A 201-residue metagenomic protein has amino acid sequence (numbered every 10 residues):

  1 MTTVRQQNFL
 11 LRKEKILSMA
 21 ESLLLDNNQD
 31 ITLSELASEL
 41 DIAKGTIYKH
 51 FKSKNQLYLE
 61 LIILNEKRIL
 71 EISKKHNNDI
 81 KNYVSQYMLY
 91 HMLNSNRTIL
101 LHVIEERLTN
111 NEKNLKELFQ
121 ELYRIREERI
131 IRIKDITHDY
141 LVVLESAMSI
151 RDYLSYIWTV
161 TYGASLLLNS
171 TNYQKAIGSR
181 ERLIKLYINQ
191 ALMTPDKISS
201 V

Functional and structural regions predicted by a protein language model:
M1, V84-S95, S165, N169 (+3 more regions): Alpha-helical bundle regulatory/interaction domains
M1-E39, Q56: Basic, helix-initiating cap at the start of DNA-binding domains
L40-F51: Short hydrophobic/aromatic patch on the recognition helix
S53-L59, R68-I69: Short amphipathic alpha-helical segment with a characteristic S/N-K-E followed by hydrophobic residues
E60, E71-R97, I150, L154-I157: Hydrophobic alpha-helical connector segments
L93-Q120, L166-S170: Amphipathic alpha-helical segments used for helix-helix packing
K113-L144, R151-S155: Amphipathic alpha-helical packing segments from all-alpha helical-bundle domains
L141-L186, S199-S200: Hydrophobic/aromatic-rich alpha-helical bundle segments in the mid-to-C-terminal region
